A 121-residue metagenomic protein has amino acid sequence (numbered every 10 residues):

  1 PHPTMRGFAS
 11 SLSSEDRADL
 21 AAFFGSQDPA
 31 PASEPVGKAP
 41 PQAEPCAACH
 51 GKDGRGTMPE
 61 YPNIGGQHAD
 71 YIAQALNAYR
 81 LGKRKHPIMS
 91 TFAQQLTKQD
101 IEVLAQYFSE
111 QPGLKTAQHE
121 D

Functional and structural regions predicted by a protein language model:
P1-S11, A47, G51-R80, S90 (+1 more regions): Gly/Gly-Pro-rich "capping" loops immediately C-terminal to redox-active cysteine motifs in periplasmic/lumenal
P3, E15-A18, G37, D70 (+2 more regions): Generic alpha-helical secondary structure signal
P3, P29-P31, P40-P41, P59-P62 (+2 more regions): Proline-rich intrinsically disordered, low-complexity coils
P3-F8, S33-P40, I88-F92, A117-D121: Short, tandemly repeated low-complexity microdomains enriched for cysteine and small residues
S10-A32, Q94-E120: C-terminal capping alpha-helices of c-type cytochrome domains
E15, P31-T57, H68, E120-D121: Sequence/structural segment immediately N-terminal to covalent heme-attachment motifs in c-type and related
